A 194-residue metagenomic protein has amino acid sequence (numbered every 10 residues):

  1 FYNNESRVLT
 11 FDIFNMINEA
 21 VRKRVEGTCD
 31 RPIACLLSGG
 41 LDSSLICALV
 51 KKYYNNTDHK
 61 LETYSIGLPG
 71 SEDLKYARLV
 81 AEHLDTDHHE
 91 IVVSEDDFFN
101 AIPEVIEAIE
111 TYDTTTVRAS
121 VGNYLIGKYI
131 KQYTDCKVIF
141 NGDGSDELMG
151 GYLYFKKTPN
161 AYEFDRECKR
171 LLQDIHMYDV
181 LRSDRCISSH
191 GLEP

Functional and structural regions predicted by a protein language model:
F1-P194: ATP-dependent adenylate-handling active sites, centered on carboxylate activation for C-N bond formation
